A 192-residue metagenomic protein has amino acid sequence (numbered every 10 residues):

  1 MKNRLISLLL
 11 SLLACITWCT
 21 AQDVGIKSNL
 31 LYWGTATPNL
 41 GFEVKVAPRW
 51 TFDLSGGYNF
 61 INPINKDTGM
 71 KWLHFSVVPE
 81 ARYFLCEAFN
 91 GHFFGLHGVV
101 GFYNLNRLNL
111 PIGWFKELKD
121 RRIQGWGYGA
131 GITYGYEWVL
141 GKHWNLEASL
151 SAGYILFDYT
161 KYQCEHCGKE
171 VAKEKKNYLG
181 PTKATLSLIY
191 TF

Functional and structural regions predicted by a protein language model:
M1-V24, L188, F192: Bacterial Sec-dependent N-terminal signal peptides
D23-T37: Short N-terminal segments immediately surrounding and downstream of signal-peptide cleavage
L30-Y32, G56, L150: A mature extracytoplasmic/lumenal domain signature
A36-N39, G131: Short, surface-exposed coil-to-beta transition loops
V44-A148, T185-Y190: Gram-negative (and chloroplast) outer-membrane scaffold detector with strong preference for beta-barrel transmembrane
G141-F192: Predominantly the C-terminal beta-signal and adjacent terminal strand-loop region of outer-membrane beta-barrel
